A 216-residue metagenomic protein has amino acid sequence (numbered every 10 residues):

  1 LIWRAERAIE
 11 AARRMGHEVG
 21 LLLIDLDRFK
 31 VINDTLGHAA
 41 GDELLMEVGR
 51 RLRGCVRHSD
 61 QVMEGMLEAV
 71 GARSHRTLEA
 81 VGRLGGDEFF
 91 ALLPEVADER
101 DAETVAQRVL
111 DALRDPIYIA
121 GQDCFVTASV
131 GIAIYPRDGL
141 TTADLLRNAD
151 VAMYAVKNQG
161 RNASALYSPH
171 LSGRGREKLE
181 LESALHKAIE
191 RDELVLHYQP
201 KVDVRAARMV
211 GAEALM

Functional and structural regions predicted by a protein language model:
L1-G20, D27-R57, M63-E68, G82-G86 (+4 more regions): Conserved long alpha-helical elements within nucleotide-processing catalytic cores of c-di-GMP signaling and class III
E6, E10-R14, N148, N158 (+2 more regions): PAS/LOV and related PAS-like sensory modules
E18, A143-D144, N162, V210-E213: Short beta-strand edge/capping elements of PAS-family sensory modules
L23, L93, I132-I134, Y198 (+1 more regions): Sensory input modules used in signal transduction, predominantly PAS/LOV/GAF but also related non-catalytic regulatory
S59-L84, E99-R100, L113-A128, K157: Catalytic core regions of nucleotide second-messenger enzymes
V81, T104, R108, A112-Y118 (+4 more regions): Cyclic nucleotide signaling catalytic output domains
F89, A128-I132, A214: A structural signal for short, well-ordered beta-strand segments
L166, R176-M216: Active-site core of bacterial EAL-family cyclic-dinucleotide phosphodiesterase domains
